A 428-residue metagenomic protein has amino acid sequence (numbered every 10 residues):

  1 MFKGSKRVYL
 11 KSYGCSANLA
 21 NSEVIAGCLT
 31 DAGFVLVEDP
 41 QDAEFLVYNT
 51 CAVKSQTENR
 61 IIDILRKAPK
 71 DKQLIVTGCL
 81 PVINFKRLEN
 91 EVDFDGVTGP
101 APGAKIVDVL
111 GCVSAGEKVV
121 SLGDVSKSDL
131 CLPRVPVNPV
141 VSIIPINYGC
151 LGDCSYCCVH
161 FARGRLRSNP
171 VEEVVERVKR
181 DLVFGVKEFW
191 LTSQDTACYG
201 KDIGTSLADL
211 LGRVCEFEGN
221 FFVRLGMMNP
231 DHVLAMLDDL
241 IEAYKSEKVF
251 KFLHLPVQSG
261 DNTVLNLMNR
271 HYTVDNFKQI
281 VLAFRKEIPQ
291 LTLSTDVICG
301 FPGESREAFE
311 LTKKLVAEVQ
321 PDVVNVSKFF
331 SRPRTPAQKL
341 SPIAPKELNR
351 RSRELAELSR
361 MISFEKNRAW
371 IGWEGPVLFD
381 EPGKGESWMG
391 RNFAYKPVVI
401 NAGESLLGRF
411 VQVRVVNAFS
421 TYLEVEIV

Functional and structural regions predicted by a protein language model:
M1-C198, M236, L253, D275-K286 (+3 more regions): Proteins enriched for Cys/Gly/acidic motifs involved in redox and nucleic-acid/cofactor modification
I75, I83-N84, L88, V183-S305: Conserved SAM/AdoMet-binding glycine-rich loop
A104, G152, G164, A197 (+4 more regions): Glycine-centered loop/turn positions within well-structured domains that cap or flank conserved ligand/cofactor-binding
V137-V140, C150-G152, S259, P289 (+4 more regions): Short flexible coil/turn linkers enriched for glycine and charged/polar residues that connect secondary-structure
V174, L191, L225, L255 (+6 more regions): Conserved, mostly hydrophobic/aromatic
E304, Q320-P321: Contiguous mid-protein beta-loop-alpha structural module that forms a pocket-lining wall or clamp of enzyme active
E307-K314: Short, acidic/polar
S331, K339-V428: Terminal RNA-binding accessory module
